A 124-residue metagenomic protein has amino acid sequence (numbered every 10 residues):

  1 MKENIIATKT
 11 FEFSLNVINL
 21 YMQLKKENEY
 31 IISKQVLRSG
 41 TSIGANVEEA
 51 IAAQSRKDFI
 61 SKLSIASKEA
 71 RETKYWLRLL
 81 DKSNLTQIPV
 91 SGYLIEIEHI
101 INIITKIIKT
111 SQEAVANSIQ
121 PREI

Functional and structural regions predicted by a protein language model:
M1-E49, A53-I124: Short, C-terminally biased terminal segments at protein or domain edges
